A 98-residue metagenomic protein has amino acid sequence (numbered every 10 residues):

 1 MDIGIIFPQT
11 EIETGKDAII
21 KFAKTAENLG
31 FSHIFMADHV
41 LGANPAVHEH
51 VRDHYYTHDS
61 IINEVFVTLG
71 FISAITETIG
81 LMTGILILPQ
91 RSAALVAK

Functional and structural regions predicted by a protein language model:
M1-I75: N-terminal beta1-alpha1-beta2 module of alpha/beta enzyme domains
H39, I85-I87: Residue-level "edge-of-site" marker
Y55-H58, M82, P89: Residues at structural and domain junctions
V67, A97-K98: Active-site-adjacent beta->alpha loops and helix N-cap segments on the catalytic face of soluble alpha/beta enzymes
T76-G84: Conserved catalytic cysteine-centered active-site region of acyl-thioester-dependent Claisen-condensing enzymes
L88, L95: Glycine/small-residue-rich loop that forms an oxyanion/phosphate-binding "nest" at active or ligand-binding sites
